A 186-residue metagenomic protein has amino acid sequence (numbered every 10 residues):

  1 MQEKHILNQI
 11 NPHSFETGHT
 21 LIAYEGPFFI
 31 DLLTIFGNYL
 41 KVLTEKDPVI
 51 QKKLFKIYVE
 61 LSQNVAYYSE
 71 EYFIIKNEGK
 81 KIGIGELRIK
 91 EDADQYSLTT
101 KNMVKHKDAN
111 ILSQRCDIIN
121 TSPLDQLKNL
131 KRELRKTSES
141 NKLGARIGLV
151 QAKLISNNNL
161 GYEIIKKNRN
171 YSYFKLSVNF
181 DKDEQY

Functional and structural regions predicted by a protein language model:
M1-N11, Q95-S97: N-terminal intrinsically disordered, cationic/polar leader segments that include organellar targeting peptides
H13-K46, I119-N129: Helix-loop-beta hinge of the Bergerat
F36-E60, R135-K142: Conserved short strand/loop->alpha-helix "switch" segment adjacent to the catalytic nucleotide/phosphoryl-transfer site
P48-I82, V150-K153: Conserved ATP-binding N-box helix of the HATPase_c
L87-L143: Glycine-rich/acidic phosphate-handling loop/turn and adjacent ATP-lid/helix of nucleotide-binding kinase/ATPase domains
L143-G144, Q151-G161: Conserved glycine-/histidine-rich ATP-lid loop and adjacent helix of the Bergerat-fold HATPase_c
S172-D181: Short C-terminal beta-strand
D183-Y186: C-terminal end segment of the histidine kinase catalytic
